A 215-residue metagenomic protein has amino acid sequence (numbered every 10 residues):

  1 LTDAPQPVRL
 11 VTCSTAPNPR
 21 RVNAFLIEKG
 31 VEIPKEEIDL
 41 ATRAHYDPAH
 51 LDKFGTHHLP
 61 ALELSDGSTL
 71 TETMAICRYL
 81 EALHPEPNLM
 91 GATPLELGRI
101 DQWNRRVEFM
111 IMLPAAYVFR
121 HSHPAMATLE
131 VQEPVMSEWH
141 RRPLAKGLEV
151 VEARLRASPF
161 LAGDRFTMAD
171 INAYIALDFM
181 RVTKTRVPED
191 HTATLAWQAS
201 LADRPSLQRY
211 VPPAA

Functional and structural regions predicted by a protein language model:
L1-E138: GST-like domain detector, emphasizing the conserved glutathione-binding G-site in the N-terminal thioredoxin-like
T2-D3, N104-D203: GST-like fold's C-terminal all-alpha helical module
Y210-A215: Terminal-tail/helix-coil boundary detector
